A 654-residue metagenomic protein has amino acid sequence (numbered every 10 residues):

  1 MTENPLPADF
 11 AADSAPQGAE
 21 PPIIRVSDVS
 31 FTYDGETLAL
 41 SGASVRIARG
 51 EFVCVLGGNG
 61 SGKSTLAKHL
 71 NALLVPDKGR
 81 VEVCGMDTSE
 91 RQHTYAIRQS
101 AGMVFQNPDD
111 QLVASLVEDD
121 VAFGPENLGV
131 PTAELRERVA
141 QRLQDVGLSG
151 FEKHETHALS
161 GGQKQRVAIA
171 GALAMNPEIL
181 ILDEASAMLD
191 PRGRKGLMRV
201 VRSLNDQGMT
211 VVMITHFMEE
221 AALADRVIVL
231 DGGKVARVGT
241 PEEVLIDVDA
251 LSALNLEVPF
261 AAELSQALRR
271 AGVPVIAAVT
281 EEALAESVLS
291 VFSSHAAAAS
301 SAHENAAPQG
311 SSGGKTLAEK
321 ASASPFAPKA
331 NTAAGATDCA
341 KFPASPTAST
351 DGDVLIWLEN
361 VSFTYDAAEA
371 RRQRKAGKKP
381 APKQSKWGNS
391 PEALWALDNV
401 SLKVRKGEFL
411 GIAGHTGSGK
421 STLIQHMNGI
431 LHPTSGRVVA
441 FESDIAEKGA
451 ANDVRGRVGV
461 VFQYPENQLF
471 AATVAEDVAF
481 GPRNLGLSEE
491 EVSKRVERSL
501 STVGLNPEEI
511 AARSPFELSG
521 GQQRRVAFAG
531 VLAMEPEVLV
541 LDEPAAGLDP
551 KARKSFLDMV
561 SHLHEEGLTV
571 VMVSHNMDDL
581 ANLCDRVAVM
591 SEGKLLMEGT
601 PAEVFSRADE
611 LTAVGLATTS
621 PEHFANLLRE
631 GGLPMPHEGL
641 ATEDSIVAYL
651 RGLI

Functional and structural regions predicted by a protein language model:
L56-G58, A413-H415: The feature captures the beta-strand-to-loop junction immediately N-terminal to the Walker
N71, N428: Helix-to-loop junction immediately C-terminal to a conserved catalytic motif
G79-S89, I97, G436-A446, V454: Conserved ABC transporter NBD signature motif
E155-L159, Q163, S514-L518, Q522: Conserved ABC ATPase signature
A172-L173, L532: ABC ATPase C-loop
N176, E535: Conserved catalytic motifs of ABC-family nucleotide-binding domains
L180-D183, L539-D542: Catalytic Walker B motif of ABC-type/P-loop ATPase nucleotide-binding domains
